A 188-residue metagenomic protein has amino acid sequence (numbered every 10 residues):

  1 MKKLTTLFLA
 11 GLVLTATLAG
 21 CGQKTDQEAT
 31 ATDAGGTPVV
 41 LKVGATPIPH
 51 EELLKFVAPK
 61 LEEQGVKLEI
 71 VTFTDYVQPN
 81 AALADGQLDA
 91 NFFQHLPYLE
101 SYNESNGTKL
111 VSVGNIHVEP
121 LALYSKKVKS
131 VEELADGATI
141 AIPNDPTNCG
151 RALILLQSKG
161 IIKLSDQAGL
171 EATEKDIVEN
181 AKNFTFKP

Functional and structural regions predicted by a protein language model:
M1-A19: Sec-dependent bacterial lipoprotein signal peptides
L18-T32, P38: Bacterial lipoprotein signal-peptidase II cleavage site
G36-I48, V66-T72, T139-I140: Short, well-ordered beta-strand elements
I48, D75-Y76, G86-E100: Beta->alpha turn/N-cap motifs
V71-A81, A168-P188: Short helix-initiation/N-cap motifs at beta->coil->alpha
A84-Q94, A138, I161, K182-T185: Alpha-to-beta junction loops
S101-V113, K127-V128: Ligand-binding "clamshell"
V113-I162: A conserved helix-loop-strand patch within extracytoplasmic ligand-binding domains of the periplasmic binding
